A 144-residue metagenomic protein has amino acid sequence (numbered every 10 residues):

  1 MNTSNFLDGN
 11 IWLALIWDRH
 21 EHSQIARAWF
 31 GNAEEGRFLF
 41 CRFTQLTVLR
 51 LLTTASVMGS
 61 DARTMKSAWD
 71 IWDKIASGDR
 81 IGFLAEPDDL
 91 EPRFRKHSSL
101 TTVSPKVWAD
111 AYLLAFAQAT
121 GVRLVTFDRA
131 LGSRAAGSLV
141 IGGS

Functional and structural regions predicted by a protein language model:
M1-F40, A55-S67, T120, S144: Short, well-structured N-terminal submotif of metal-dependent ribonuclease cores
W12, Q45-V48, L131-G132: A generic structural signal for short hydrophobic patches within well-formed alpha-helices
F43-T47, S67, A109: Short, conserved alpha-helical segments within structured domains
L51: A basic- and aromatic-enriched beta-loop-alpha substructure that forms the phosphate/nucleotide- and DNA/RNA-contacting
S56-V57, H97-L100, G142: A short, structure-level motif marking secondary-structure boundaries and short turns
I71-D73: Acidic, glycine-rich loop-and-strand cores that form catalytic or ligand-binding grooves in diverse globular domains
S77-R129: Active-site neighborhoods of divalent-metal-dependent phosphate/nucleic-acid chemistry enzymes
A135-S144: Active-site regions of enzymes building and remodeling cell-envelope glycoconjugates
